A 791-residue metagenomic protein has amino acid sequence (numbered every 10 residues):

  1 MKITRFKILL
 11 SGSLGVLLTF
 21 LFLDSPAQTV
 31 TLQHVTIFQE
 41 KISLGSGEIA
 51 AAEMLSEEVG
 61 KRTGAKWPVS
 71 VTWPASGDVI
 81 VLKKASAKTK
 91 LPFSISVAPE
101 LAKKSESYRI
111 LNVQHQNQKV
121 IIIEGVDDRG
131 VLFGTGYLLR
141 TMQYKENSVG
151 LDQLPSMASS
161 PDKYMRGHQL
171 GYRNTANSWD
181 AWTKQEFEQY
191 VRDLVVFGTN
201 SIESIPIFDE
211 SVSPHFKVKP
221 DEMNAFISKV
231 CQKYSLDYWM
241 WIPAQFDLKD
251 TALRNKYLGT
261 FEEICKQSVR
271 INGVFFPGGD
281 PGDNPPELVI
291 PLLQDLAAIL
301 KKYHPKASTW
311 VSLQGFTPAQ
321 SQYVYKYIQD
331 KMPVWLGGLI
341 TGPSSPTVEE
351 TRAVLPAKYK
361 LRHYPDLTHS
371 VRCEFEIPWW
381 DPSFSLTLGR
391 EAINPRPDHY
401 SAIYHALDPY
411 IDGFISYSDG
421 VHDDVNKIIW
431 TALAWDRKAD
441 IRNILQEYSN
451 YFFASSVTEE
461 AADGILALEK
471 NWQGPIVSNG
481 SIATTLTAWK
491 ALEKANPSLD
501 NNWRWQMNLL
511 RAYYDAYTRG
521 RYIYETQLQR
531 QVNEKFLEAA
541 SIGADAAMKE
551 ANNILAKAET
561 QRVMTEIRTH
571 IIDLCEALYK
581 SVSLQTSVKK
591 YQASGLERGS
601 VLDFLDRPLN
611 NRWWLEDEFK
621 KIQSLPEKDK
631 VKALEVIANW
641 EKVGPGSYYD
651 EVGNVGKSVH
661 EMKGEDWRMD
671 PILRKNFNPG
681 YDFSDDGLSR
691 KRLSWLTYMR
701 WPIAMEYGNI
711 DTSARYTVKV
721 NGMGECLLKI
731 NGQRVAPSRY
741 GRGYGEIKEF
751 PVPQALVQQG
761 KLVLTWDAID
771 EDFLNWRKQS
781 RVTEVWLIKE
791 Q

Functional and structural regions predicted by a protein language model:
I3, K7-L10, G15-Q116, L151: Acidic, contiguous N-terminal accessory segments
F38-G45, L82-A87, E124-V126, Y172 (+6 more regions): Structural motif
G45-G47, T89-P92, V131-L132, T175-W179 (+1 more regions): Short, solvent-exposed loop/turn elements at domain surfaces
A51-M54, E58-G60, E100-A252, K266-R270 (+1 more regions): Feature activates predominantly on carbohydrate-active enzymes
W67-P68, K145-N147, N200, V212-S228 (+8 more regions): Catalytic-core regions of glycoside hydrolase
S418-N426, K438-G644: C-terminal non-catalytic alpha-helical accessory regions
D629-S713, D772-Q791: Glycan-recognition and processing domains
S694-S713, N721-E790: Beta-strand-rich ligand-recognition modules
